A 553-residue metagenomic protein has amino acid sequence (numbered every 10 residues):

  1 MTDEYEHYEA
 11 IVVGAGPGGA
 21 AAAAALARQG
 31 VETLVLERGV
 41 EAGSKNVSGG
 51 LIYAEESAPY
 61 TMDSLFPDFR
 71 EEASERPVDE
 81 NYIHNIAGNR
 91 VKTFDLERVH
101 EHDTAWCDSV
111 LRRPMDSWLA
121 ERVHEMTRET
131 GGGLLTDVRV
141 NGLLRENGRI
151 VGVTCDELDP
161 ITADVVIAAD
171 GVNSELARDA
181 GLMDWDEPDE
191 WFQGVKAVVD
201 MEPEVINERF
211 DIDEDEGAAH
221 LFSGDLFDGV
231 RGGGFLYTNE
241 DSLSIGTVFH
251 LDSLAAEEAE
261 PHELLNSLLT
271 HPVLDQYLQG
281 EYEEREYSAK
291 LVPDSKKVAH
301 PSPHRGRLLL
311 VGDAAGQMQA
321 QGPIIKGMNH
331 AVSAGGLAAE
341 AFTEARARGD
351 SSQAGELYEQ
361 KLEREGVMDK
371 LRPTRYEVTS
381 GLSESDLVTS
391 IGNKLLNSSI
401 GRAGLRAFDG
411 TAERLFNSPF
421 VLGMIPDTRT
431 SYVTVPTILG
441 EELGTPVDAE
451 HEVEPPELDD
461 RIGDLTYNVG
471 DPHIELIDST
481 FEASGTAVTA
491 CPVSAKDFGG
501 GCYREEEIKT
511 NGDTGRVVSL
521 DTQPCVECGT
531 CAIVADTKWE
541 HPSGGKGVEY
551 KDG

Functional and structural regions predicted by a protein language model:
Y5-V35: N-terminal Rossmann-like FAD-binding beta1-loop-alpha1 element of flavoenzymes
Y5-Y8, D156-V165, H304-R307: Core beta-strand elements of the Rossmann-like FAD/NAD(P) dinucleotide-binding domain in flavoenzyme oxidoreductases
G18, E41, N173: Conserved Rossmann-like nucleotide-cofactor binding loop
G39-G88: N-terminal FAD cofactor-binding segment of flavoenzymes
N85, V367, L371-T514, P524 (+1 more regions): Ferredoxin-type iron-sulfur electron-transfer modules and their immediate structural context
H100-E121, L254-E260: Short beta-strand to alpha-helix junction loop
R122-L274: Predominantly flavin-linked oxidoreductase catalytic cores and closely associated redox partners
D228-V230, E240, A255-G336, A347-E365 (+1 more regions): FAD/FMN-dependent oxidoreductases across multiple families
